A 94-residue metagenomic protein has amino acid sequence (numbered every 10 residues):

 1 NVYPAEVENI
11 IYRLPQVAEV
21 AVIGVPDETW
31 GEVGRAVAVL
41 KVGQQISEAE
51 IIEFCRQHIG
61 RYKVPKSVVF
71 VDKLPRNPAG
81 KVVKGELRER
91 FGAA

Functional and structural regions predicted by a protein language model:
N1-K63, D72-P75, G80-R90: AMP-binding/adenylate-forming catalytic core of the ANL superfamily
